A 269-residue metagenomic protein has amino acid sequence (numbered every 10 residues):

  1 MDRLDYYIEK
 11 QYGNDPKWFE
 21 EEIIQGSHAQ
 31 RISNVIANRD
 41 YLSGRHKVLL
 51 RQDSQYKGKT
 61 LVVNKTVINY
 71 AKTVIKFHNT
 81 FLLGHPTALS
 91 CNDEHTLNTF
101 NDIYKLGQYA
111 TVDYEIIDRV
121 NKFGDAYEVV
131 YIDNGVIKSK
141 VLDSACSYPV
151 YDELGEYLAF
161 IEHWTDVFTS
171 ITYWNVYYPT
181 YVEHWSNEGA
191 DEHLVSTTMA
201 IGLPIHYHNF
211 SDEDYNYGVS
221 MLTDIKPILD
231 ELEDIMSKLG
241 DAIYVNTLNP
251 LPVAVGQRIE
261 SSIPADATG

Functional and structural regions predicted by a protein language model:
M1-I137: Extended, helix-rich architectural segments
I8-E9, N79, L142, T197 (+1 more regions): Residue-level detector of alpha-helical transmembrane segments in integral membrane proteins
K10, E21-I23, R31, H184 (+3 more regions): Intrinsic disorder/low-complexity segments enriched in polar/small residues
L42-K47, Q55-K65, T172, D234-P252: Charged, low-complexity, helix/coiled-coil-prone segments
I117-G218: Extended, regular secondary-structure scaffolds
V195-G269: Extended, charged amphipathic alpha-helical segments
